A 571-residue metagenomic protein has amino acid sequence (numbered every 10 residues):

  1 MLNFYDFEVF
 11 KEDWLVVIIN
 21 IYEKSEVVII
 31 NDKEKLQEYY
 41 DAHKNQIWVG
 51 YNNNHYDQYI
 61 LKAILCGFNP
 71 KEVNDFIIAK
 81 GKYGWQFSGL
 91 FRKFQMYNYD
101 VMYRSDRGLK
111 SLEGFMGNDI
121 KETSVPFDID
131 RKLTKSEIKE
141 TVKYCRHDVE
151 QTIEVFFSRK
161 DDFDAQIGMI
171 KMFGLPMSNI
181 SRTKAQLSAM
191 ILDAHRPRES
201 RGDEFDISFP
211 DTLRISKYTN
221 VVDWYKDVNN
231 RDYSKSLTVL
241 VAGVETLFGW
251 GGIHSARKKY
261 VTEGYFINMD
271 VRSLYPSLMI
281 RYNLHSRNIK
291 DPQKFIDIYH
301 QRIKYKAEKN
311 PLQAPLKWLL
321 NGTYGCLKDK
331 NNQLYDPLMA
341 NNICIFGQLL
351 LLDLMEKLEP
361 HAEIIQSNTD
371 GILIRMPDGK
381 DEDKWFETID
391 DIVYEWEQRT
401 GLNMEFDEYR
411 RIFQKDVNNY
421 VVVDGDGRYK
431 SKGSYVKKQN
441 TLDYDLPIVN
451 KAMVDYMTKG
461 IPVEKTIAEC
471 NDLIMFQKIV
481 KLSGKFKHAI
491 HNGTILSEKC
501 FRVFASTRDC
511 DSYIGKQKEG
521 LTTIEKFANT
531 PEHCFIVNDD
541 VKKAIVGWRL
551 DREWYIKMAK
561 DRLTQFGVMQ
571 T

Functional and structural regions predicted by a protein language model:
M1-V9, N98-D100, I267-M269: Two-metal-ion RNase H-like nuclease active-site motif
M1-Y83, S234-S236, A242, F248-R257: Conserved RNase H-like, two-metal-ion catalytic cores of nucleic-acid enzymes
V9-F10, N53-D57, Y103-D106, R272-L274 (+2 more regions): Short, solvent-exposed loop/turn segments at secondary-structure junctions
D13-V17, Q58-I64, S277-I280, R375-D378 (+2 more regions): A short acidic (Asp/Glu
W48, N53, Q58, N69-E150: Active-site-proximal helix-loop-helix substrate-binding element of RNase H-like nuclease domains
M96, M102-L109, P126-K132, L240-L354 (+3 more regions): Helical catalytic core of nucleic-acid polymerases
F115-T123, I129-R272, L354-K357, E363-E397 (+5 more regions): Conserved "right-hand" nucleotidyltransferase catalytic core of DNA-directed polymerases
Q313, D381-T571: C-terminal, non-catalytic extensions of nucleic-acid polymerases
